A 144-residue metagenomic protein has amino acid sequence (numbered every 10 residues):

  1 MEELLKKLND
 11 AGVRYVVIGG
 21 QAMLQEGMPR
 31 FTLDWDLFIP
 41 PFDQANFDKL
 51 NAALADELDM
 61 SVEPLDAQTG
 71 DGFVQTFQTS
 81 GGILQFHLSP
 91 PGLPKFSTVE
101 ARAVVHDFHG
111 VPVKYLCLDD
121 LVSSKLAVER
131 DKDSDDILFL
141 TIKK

Functional and structural regions predicted by a protein language model:
M1-K144: Compositionally biased terminal segments of proteins
